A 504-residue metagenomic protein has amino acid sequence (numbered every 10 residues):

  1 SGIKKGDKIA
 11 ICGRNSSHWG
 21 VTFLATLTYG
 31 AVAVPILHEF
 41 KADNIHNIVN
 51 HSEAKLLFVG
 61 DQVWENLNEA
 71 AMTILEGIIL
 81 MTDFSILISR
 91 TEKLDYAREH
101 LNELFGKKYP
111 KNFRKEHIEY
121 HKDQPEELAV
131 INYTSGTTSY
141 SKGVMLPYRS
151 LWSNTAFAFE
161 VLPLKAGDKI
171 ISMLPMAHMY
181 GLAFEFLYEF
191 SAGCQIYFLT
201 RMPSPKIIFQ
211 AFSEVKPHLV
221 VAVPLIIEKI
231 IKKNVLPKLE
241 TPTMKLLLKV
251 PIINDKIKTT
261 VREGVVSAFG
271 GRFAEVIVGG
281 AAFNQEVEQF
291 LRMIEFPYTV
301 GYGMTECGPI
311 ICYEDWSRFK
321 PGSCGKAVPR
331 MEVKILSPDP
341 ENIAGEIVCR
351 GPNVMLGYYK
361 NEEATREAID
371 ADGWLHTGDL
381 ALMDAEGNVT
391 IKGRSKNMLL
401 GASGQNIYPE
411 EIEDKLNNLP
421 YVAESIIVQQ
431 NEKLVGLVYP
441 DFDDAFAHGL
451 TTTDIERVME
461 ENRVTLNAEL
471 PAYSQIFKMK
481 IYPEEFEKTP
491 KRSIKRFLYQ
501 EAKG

Functional and structural regions predicted by a protein language model:
S1, T28-G106, E432: Structural core segment of the AMP-binding/adenylate-forming
S1-F40, M173: Conserved AMP-binding/adenylate-forming
H38-A71, N154-I171, S204-H218: Conserved ATP-dependent adenylate/AMP-binding module captured primarily in the ANL superfamily
R98-Y133, Y140, P163-K169: Conserved pre-ATP/AMP-binding loop-to-beta segment of ANL
W152-K169, M176-E263, R272: Conserved AMP-binding/adenylation subdomain of ANL enzymes
H218-V221, I231-F319, A423: Gly/Ser/Thr-rich phosphate-binding loop
E341-G401: Conserved ATP-binding/catalytic segment of the ANL
L399, E424, Q429-V435, R463-G504: Conserved C-terminal "lid"/linker of ANL adenylate-forming enzymes
